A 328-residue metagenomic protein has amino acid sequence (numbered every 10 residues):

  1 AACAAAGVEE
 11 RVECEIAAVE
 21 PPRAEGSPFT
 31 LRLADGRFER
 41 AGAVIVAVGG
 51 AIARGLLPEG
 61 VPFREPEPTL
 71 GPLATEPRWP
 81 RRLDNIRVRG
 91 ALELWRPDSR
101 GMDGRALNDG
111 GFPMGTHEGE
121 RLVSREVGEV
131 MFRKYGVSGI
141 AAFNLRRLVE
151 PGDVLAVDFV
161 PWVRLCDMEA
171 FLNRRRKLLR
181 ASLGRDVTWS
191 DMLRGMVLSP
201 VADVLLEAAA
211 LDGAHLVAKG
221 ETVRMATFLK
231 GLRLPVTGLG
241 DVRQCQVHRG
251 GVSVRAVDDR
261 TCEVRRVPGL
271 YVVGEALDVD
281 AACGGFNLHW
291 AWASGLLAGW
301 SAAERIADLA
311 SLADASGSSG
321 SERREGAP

Functional and structural regions predicted by a protein language model:
V12-S27: A conserved short coil-to-beta-strand element within the FAD-binding core of flavoproteins
I16, F38-A51, V130-R133, G295: Short hydrophobic core segments
V46-E59, A141: Flavin (primarily FAD) binding-site architecture
V48-I52, D278-L309: A conserved FAD-binding loop/helix module that cradles the flavin
R64-E65, T75-G220: An anion/pyrophosphate-binding glycine-rich loop and adjacent beta-alpha core in soluble alpha-beta enzymes
R133, V137-I140, V247, L277-H289: Glycine-rich phosphate/pyrophosphate-binding beta-alpha loops
F159, L165-R176, A303-P328: Active-site-proximal substrate-binding core of FAD-dependent oxidoreductases
D203-D280: A glycine-rich dinucleotide-binding beta-alpha-beta segment and adjacent secondary-structure elements that constitute
